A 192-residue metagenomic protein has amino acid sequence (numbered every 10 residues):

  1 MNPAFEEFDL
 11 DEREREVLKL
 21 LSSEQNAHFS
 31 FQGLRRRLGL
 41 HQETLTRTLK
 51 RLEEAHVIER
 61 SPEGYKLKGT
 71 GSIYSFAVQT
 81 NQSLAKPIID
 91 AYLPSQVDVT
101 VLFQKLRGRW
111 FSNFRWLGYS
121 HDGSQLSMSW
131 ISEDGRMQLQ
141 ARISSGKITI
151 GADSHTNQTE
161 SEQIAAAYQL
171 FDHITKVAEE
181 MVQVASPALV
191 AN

Functional and structural regions predicted by a protein language model:
P3-E14, S30, E63-N81: Short, cationic-aromatic polyanion-contact patches
D11-A27: Short amphipathic alpha-helical interface segments
N26-R37: Short acidic, hydrophobic short linear motifs in intrinsically disordered regions
G39-E54: Short amphipathic alpha-helical interaction segments
E53-E63: A short, conserved structural fragment
E59-S61, K68, G151: Beta-strand residues in well-ordered beta-sheet regions across diverse protein folds
F76-L126: Short Lys/Arg-enriched alpha/beta "domain-start" segment
N113-N192: Charged, low-complexity intrinsically disordered regulatory/assembly segments
